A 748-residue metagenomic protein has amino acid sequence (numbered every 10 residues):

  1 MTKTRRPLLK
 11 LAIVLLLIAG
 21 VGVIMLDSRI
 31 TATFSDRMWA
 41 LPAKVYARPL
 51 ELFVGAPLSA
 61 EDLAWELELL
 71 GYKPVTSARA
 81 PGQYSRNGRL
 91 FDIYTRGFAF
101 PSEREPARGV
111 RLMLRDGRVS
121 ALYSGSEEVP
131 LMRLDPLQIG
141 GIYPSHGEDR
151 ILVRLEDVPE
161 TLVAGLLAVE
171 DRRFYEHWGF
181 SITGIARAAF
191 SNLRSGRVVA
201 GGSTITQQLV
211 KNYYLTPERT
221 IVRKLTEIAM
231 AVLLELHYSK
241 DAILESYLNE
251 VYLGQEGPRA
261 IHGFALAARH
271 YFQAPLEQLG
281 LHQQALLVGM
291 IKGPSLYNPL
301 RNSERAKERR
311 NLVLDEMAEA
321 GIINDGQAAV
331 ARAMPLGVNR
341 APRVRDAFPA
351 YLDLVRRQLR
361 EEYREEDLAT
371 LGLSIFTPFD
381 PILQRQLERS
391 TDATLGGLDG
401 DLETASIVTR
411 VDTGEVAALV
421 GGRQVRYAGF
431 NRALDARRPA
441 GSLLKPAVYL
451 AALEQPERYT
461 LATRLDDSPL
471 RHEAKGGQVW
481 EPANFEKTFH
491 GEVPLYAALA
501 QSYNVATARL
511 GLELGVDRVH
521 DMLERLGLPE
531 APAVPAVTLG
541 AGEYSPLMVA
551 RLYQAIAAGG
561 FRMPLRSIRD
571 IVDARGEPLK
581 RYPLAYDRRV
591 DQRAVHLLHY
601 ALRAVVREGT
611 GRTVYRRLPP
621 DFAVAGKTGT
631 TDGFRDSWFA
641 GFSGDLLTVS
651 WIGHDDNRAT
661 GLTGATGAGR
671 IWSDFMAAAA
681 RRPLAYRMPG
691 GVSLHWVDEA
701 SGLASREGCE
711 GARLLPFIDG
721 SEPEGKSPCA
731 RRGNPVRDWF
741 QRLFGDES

Functional and structural regions predicted by a protein language model:
T2-G400, V411, E415-A417, S468 (+5 more regions): Juxtamembrane regions of bacterial inner-membrane/periplasmic proteins, predominantly the peptidoglycan biogenesis
V119-I151, H262-A267, S295-P299, A328-A329 (+12 more regions): Short pre-catalytic segments that frame enzyme active sites
E170, F174, L193, R197 (+17 more regions): A generic secondary-structure signal for well-formed alpha-helical elements
R172-F174, N192, L215-T216, E250-G254 (+15 more regions): Solvent-exposed loop/turn segments at secondary-structure junctions within structured extracellular/periplasmic domains
S191-R219, A274-E277, A341-A347, R357 (+3 more regions): Conserved catalytic neighborhood of penicillin-recognizing serine enzymes
Q207-L215, N249-L253, Q273, E277 (+12 more regions): Glycine-rich, acidic and aromatic/proline-enriched surface loops and short helix-turn segments that act as binding
T377-D399, S406-R410, L419, V425-F430 (+7 more regions): A penicillin-recognizing enzyme superfamily signal
A730, P735-D746: C-terminal functional modules
